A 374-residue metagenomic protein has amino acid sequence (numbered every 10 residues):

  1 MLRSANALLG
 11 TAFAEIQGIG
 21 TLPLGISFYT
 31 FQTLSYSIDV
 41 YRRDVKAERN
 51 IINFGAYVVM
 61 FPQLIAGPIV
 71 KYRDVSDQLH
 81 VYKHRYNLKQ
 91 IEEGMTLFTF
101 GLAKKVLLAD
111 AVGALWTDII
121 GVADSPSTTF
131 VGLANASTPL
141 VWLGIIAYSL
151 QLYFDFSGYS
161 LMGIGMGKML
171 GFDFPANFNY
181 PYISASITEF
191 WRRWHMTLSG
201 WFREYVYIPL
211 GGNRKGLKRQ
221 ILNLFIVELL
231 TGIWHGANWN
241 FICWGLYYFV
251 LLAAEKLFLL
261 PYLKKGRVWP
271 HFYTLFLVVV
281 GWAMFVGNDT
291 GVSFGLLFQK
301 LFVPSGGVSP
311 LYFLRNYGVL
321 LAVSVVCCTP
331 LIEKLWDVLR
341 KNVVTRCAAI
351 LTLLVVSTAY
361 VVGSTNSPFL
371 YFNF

Functional and structural regions predicted by a protein language model:
M1-N373: Membrane-embedded transmembrane alpha-helical bundles that form the catalytic cores of multi-pass lipid-modifying
